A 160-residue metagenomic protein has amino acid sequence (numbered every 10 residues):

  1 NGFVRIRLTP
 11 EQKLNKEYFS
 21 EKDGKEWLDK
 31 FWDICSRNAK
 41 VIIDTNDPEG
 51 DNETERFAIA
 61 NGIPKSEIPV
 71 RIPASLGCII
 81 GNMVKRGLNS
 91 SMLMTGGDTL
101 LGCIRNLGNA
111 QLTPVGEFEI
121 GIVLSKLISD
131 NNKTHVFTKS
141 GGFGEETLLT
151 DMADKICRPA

Functional and structural regions predicted by a protein language model:
N1-A160: Active-site catalytic microenvironments in core metabolic enzymes, especially phosphate/sugar-handling
